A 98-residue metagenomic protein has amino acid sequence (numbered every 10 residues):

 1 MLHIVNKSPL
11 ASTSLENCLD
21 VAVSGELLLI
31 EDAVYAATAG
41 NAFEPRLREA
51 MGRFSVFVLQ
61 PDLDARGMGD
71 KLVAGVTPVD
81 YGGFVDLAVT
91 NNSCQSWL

Functional and structural regions predicted by a protein language model:
M1, V21-E26, G52-R53, A74: Short glycine/proline-enriched coil/turn segments at helix->beta-strand junctions
M1-S14, A33-G40: Short, glycine-rich nucleotide/cofactor-binding loops
V5-S8, E31, Q60-P61, L98: Structural motif
L10-S24: Histidine-anchored nucleotide/phosphate-binding helix
D20-V23, M51-G52, D86-N92: Flexible, charged surface loops at secondary-structure boundaries
V23-S24, L28-R48: N-terminal positively charged helical leader segments and presequences
G25-E31, F54-D62: Short internal beta-strands
R66-L98: C-terminal structural segments of small proteins and small subunits
